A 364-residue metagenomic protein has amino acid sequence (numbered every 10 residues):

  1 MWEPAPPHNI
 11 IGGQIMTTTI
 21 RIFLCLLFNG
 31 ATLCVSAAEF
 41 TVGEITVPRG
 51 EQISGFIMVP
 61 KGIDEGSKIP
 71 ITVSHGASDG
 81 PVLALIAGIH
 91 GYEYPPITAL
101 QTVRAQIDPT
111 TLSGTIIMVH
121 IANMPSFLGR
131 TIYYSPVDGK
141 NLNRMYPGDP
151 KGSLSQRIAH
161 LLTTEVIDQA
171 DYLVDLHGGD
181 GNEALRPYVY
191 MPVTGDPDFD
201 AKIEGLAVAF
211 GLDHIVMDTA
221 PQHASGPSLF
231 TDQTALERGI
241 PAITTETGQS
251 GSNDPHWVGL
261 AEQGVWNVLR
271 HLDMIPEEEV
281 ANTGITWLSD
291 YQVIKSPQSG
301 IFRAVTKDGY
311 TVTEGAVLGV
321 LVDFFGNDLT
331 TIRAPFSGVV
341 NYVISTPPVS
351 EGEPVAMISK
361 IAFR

Functional and structural regions predicted by a protein language model:
W2, N9, G13, S36-R364: Structured catalytic-domain cores with a bias toward divalent-metal coordination
Q14-F23: Bacterial N-terminal signal peptides that target proteins for export
I22-T32: Bacterial N-terminal signal peptides
